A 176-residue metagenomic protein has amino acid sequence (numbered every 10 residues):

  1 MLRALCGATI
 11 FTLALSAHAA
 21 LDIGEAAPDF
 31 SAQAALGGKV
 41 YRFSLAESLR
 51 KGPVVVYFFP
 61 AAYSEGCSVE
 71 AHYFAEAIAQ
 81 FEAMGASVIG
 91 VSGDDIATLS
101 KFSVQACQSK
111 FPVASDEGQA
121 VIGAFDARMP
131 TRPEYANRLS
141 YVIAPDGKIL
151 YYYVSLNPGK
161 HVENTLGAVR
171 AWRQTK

Functional and structural regions predicted by a protein language model:
M1-C6: Bacterial N-terminal signal peptides that target proteins for export
F11-A34: N-proximal helix/coil linker or "cap" segments that precede and/or mark the start of modular domains
P28, P53, N137-L139: Short loop/turn microsegments at loop-to-beta-strand junctions
S31-P53: A short beta-strand-turn-helix
L45-H72: Short active-site neighborhood of thiol/selenol oxidoreductases, capturing the structured segment around
S68-C107, Q119-V121: Structural microenvironment flanking redox-active thiols in thiol-disulfide oxidoreductases
S109-F111, R128-Y141: Structural micro-motif
Y135-K176: Thiol-/selenol-based redox modules, centered on thioredoxin-like and closely related oxidoreductase domains
